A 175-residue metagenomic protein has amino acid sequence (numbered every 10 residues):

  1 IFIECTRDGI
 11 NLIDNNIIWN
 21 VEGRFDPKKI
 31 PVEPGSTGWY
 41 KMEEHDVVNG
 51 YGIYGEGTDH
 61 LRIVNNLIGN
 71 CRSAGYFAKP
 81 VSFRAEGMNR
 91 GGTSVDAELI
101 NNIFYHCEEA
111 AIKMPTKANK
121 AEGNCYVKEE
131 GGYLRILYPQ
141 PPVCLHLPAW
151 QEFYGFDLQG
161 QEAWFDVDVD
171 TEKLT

Functional and structural regions predicted by a protein language model:
I1-L174: Glycine- and acidic/polar-rich repeat regions and solenoidal domains
